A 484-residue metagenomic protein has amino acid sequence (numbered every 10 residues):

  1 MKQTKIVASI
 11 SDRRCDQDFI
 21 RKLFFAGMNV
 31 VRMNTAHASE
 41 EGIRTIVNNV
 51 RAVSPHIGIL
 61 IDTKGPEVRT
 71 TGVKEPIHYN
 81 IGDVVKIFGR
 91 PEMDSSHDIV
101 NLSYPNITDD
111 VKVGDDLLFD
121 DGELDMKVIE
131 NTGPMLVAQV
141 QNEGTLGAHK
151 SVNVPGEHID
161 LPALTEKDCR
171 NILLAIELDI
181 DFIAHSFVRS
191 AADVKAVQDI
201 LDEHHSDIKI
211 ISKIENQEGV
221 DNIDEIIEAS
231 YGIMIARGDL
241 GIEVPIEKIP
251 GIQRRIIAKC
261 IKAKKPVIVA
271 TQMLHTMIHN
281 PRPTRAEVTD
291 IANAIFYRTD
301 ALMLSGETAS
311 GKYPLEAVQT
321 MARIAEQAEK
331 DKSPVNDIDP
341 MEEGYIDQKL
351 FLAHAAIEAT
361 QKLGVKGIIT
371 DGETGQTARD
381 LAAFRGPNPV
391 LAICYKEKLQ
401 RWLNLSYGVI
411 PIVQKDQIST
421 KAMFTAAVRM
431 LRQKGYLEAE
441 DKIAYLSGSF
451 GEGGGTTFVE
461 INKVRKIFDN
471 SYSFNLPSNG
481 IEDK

Functional and structural regions predicted by a protein language model:
M1-K484: Non-catalytic helical/linker scaffolds that mediate oligomerization, partner binding, and domain coupling around large
